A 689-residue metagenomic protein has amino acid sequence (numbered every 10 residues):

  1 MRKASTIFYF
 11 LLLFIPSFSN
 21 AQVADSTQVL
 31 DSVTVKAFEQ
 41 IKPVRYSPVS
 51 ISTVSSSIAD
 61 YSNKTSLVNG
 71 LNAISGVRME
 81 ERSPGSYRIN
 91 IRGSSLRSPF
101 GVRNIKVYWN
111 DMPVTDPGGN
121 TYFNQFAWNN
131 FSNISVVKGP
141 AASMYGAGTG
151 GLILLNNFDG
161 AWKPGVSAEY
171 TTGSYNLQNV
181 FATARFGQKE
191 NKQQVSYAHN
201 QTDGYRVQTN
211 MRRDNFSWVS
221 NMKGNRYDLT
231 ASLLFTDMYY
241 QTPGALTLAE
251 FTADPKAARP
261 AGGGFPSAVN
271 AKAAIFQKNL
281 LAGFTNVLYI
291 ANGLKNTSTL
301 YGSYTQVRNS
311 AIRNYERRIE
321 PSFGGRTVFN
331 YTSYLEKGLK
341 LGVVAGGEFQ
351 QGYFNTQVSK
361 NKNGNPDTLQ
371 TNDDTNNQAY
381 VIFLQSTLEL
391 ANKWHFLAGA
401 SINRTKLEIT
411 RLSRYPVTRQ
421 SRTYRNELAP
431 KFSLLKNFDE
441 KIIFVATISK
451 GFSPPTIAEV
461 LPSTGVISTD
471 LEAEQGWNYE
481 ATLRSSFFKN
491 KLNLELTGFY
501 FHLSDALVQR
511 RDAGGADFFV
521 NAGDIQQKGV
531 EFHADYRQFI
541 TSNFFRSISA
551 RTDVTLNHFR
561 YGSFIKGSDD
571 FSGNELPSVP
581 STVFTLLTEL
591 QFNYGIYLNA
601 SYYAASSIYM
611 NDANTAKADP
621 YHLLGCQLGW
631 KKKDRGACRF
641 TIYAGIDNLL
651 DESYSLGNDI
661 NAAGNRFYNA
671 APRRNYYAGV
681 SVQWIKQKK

Functional and structural regions predicted by a protein language model:
S32-S62, Y87-I89, I105: N-terminal periplasmic "start-of-domain" segments of outer-membrane beta-barrel proteins
L67-G70, I89-N90, I105-Y108, Y122-N124 (+3 more regions): N-terminal periplasmic accessory domains that precede and gate Gram-negative outer-membrane beta-barrel machines
V68-M112: Extracytoplasmic beta-strand/coil segments of soluble accessory domains associated with Gram-negative outer-membrane
M112-K138, D470: Short acidic/polar hinge/loop motifs at secondary-structure boundaries that mediate gating or recognition
N225-T236, K272-R414, L435, E495-G498 (+3 more regions): Face-selective signature of the C-terminal outer-membrane beta-barrel domain
T297-Y301, V307, N437, I443-S449 (+3 more regions): Membrane-embedded beta-barrel scaffold of Gram-negative outer-membrane proteins
N392, G498-H502, V520-M610, S681: Gram-negative outer-membrane beta-barrel transporters
R546-I548, S607-Y609, W630-K689: C-terminal beta-signal and adjacent terminal beta-strands/loops of Gram-negative outer-membrane beta-barrel proteins
